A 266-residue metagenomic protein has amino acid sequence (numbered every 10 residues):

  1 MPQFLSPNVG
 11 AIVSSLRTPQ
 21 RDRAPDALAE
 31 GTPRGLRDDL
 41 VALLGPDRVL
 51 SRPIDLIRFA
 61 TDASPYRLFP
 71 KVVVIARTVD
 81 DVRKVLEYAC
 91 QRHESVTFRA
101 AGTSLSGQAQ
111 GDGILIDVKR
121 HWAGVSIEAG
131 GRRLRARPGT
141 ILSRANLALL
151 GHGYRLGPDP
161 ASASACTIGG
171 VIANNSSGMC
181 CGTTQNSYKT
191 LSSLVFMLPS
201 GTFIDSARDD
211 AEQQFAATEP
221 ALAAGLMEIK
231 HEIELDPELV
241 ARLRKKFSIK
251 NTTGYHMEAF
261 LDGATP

Functional and structural regions predicted by a protein language model:
P2-Q91, A101-R132, A161: N-terminal flexible segment immediately upstream of the FAD-binding catalytic core in FAD-dependent oxidoreductases
A76, F98, P138: Conserved strand-loop elements at the edges of beta-sheets that form or border functional pockets
A89, V96-F98, L149: A generic structural signal for well-ordered alpha-helical segments
E94-S95, R155: Residue-level detector of anion-binding/catalytic polar loops
V125-E128, L134-P266: FAD-binding subdomain of flavoenzyme oxidoreductases
